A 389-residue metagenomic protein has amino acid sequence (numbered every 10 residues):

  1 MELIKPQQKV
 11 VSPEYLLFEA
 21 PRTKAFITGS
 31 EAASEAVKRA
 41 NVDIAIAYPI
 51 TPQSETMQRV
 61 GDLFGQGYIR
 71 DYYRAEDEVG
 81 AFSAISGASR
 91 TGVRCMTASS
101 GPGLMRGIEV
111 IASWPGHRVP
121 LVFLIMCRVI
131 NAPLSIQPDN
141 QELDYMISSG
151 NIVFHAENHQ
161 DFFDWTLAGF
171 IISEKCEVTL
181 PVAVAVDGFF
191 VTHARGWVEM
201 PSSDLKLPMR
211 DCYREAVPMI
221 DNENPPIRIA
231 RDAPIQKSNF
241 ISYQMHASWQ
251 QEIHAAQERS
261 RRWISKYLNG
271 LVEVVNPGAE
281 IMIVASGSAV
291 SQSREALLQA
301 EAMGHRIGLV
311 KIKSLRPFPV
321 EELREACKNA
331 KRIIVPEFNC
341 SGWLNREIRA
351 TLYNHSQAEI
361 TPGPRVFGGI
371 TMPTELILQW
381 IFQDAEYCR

Functional and structural regions predicted by a protein language model:
M1-Y145, G150-N151, L167, D187 (+3 more regions): Thiamine diphosphate
L3, P181-E273: Conformationally flexible catalytic loops at phosphate/diphosphate-handling active centers
T28-A32, E258-I281, R294, L298: Glycine-/acidic-rich phosphate or pyrophosphate-binding loops and their flanking alpha/beta elements
S54, G103-R106, R128-A132, D161-F162 (+4 more regions): Short gly/pro/ser/thr-enriched loop/turn and capping motifs at secondary-structure boundaries
L134-I136, E252-N269, V284-Q292, I312-P319: A general structural motif
V153-R214, R332, F338, E375-R389: Structural signature of the thiamine diphosphate
S293-A326: Generic long, charged, amphipathic alpha-helical segments
P336-R389: Peripheral docking tails and interdomain loops at the edges of cofactor- or intermediate-handling domains
